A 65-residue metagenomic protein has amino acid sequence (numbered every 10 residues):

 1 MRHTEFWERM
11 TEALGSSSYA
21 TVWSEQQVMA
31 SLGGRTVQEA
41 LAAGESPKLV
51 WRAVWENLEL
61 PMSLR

Functional and structural regions predicted by a protein language model:
M1-R65: C-terminal alpha-helical interaction appendages
